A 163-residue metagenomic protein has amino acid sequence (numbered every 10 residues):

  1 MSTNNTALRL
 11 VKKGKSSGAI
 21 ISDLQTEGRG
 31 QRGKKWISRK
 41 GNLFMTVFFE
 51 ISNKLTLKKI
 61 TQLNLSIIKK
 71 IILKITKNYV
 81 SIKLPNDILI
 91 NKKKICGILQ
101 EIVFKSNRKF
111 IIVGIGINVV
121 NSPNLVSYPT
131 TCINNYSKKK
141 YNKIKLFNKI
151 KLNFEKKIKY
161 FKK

Functional and structural regions predicted by a protein language model:
M1-I75, C96: N-terminal lobe of the biotin/lipoate ligase/transferase fold
G14-K15, S38-K40, K83, N107 (+1 more regions): A generic fold-level signal
S22, V80-L84: General beta-strand structural signal in soluble alpha/beta enzymes
R29-R32, K83, K143: Basic side chains
N53-V80, I90-K163: Long, positively charged amphipathic alpha-helical accessory segments at protein N-termini or as interdomain linkers
D87: Conserved active-site carboxylates
